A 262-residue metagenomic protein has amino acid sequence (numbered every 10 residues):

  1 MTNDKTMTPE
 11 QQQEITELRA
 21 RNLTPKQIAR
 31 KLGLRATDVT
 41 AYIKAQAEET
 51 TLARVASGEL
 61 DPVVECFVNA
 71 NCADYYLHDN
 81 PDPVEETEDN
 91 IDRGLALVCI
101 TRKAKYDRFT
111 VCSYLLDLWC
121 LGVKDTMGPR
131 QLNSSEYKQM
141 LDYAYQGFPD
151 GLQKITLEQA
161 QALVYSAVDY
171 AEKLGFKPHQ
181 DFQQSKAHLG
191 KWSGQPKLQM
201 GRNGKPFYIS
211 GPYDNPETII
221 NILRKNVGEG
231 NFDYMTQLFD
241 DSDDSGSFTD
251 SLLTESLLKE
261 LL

Functional and structural regions predicted by a protein language model:
M1-D4: Short, Lys/Arg-enriched N-terminal segment that forms or immediately precedes the first helix of a structured domain
T6-P9, T37-R54: Short, solvent-exposed alpha-helical "recognition" segments
M7-L23: Short, amphipathic alpha-helical "recognition" segments used to contact nucleic acids or chromatin
I28-A29: Short alpha-helical "recognition helix" segments of helix-turn-helix
E48-L262: Non-catalytic terminal/accessory regions
